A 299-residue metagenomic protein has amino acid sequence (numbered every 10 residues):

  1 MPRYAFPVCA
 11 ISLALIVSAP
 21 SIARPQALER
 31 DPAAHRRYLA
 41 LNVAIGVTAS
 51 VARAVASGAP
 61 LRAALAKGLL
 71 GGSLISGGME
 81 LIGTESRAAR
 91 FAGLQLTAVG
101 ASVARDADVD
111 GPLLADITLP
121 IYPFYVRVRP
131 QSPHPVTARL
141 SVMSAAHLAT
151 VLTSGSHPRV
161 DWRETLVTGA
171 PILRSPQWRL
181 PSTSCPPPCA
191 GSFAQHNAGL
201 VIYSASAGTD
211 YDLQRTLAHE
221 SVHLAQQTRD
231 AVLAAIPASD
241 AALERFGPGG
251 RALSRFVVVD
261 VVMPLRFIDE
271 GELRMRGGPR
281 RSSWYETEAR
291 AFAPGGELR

Functional and structural regions predicted by a protein language model:
M1-C9: Bacterial N-terminal signal peptides that target proteins for export
V8-S18: Bacterial N-terminal signal peptides
A23-H134: Extended, hydrophobic alpha-helical membrane-active domains that insert into or remodel lipid bilayers
Q26-L28, P32-L41, I45-A54, G58 (+3 more regions): Metalloprotease/metallohydrolase-associated module, dominated by Zn2+-dependent proteases
V43-V47, S73, D212, T216 (+4 more regions): Extracytoplasmic/secreted proteins, especially bacterial periplasmic and envelope-associated proteins
G199-A218, G277, R281: Short pre-active-site segment immediately N-terminal to the catalytic Zn-binding motif
S221-S239: Catalytic Zn2+-binding segment of zinc metalloproteases
